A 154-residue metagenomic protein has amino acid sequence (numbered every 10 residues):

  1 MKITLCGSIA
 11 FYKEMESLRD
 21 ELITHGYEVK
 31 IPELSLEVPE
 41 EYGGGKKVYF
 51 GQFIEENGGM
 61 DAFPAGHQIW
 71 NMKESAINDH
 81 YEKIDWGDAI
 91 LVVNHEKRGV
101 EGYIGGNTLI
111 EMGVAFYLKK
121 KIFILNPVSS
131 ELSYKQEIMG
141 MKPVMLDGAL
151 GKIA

Functional and structural regions predicted by a protein language model:
M1-A154: Conserved catalytic or regulatory cores that recognize and/or transform ribose-phosphate-containing ligands
